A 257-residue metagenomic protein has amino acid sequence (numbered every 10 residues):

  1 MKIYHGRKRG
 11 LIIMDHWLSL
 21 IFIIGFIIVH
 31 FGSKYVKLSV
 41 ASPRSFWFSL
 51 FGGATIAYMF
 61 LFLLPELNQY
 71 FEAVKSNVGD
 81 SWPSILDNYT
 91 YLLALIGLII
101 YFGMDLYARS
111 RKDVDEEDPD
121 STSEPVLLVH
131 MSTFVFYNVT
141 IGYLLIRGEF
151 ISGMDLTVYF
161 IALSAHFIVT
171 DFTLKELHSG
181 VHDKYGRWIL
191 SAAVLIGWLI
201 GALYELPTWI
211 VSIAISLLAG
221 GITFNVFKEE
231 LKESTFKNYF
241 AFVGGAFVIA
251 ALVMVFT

Functional and structural regions predicted by a protein language model:
M1-T257: Intrinsically disordered, metal-sensing/regulatory segments
